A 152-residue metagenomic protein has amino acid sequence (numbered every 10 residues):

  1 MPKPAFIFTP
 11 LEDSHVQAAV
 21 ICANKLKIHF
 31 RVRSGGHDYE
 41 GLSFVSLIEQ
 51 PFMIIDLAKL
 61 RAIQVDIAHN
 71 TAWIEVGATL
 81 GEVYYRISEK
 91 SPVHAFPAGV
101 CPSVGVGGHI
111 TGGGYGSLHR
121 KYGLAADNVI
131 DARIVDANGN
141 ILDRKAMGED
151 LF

Functional and structural regions predicted by a protein language model:
M1-T9, V135: Short, basic, glycine/proline-bearing loop/turn elements
S14-F152: FAD-binding core of FAD-dependent oxidoreductases, characterized by glycine-rich FAD pyrophosphate-binding loops
